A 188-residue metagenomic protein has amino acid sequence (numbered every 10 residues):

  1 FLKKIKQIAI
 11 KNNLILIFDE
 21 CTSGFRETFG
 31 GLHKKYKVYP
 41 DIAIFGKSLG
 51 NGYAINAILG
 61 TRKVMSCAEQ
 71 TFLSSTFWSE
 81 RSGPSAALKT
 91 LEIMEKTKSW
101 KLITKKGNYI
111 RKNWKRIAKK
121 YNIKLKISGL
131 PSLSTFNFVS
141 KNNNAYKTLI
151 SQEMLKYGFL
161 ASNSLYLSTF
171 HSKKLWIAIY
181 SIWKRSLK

Functional and structural regions predicted by a protein language model:
F1-K188: Conserved N-terminal phosphate-binding loop of PLP-dependent enzymes in the Aspartate aminotransferase
